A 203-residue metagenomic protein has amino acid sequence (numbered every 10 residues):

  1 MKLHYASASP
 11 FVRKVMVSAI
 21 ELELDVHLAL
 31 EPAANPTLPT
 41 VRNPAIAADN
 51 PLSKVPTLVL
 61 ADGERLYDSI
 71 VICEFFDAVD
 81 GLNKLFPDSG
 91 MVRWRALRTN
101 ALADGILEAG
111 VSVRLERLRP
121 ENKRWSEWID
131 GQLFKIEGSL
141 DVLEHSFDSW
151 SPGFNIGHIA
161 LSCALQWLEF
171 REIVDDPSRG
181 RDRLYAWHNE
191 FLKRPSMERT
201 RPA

Functional and structural regions predicted by a protein language model:
M1-R124: GST-like domain detector, emphasizing the conserved glutathione-binding G-site in the N-terminal thioredoxin-like
C73, D77, L97-N100, L140 (+2 more regions): Non-transmembrane alpha-helical segments in soluble domains of secreted/periplasmic/extracellular proteins
N83-D88, P177, E198-P202: Short, hydrophobic secondary-structure boundary micro-motifs
A103-N189: GST-like fold's C-terminal all-alpha helical module
H188-A203: Short, basic/aromatic-enriched C-terminal tail that caps enzymatic domains
